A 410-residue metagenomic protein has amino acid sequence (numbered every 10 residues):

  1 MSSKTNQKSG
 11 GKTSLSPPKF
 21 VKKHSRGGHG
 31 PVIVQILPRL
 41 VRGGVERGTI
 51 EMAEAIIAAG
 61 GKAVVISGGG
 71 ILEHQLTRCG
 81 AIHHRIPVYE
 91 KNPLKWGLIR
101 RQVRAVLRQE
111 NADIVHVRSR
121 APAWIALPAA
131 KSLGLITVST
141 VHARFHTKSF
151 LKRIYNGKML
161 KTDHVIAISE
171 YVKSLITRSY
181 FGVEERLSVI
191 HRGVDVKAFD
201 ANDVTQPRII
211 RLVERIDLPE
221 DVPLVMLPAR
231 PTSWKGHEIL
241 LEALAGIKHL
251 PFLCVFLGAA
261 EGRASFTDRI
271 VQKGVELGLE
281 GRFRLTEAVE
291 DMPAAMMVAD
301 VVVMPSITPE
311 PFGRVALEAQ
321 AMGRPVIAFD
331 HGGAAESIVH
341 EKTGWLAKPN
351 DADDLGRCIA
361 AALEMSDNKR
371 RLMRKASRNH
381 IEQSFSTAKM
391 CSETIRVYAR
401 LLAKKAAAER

Functional and structural regions predicted by a protein language model:
F20, G28-P31, Q35-L94, G262: N-terminal strand-loop element at the rim of the active site of nucleotide-sugar-dependent glycosyltransferases
G43-E54, P223-G246, D268, D353: A conserved mid-protein helix/loop that constitutes part of the nucleotide-sugar donor-binding site
G60-K62, R215-L224, H237, L241-R284 (+1 more regions): A conserved nucleotide-sugar
V65, P325-A328, I338: Short hydrophobic beta-strand element within catalytic cores of glycosyltransferases and related nucleotide-activated
V117-A123, V141: Short His-centered aromatic/hydrophobic patch
T137-I168, S174, F181-G182: A conserved, positively charged/aromatic
P223, D354, A361, N368-S384 (+1 more regions): A short, well-ordered alpha-helix in the C-terminal region of glycosyltransferases
H340-E341, W345-D353, A361-D367: Conserved acidic donor-binding segment of nucleotide-sugar-dependent glycosyltransferases
